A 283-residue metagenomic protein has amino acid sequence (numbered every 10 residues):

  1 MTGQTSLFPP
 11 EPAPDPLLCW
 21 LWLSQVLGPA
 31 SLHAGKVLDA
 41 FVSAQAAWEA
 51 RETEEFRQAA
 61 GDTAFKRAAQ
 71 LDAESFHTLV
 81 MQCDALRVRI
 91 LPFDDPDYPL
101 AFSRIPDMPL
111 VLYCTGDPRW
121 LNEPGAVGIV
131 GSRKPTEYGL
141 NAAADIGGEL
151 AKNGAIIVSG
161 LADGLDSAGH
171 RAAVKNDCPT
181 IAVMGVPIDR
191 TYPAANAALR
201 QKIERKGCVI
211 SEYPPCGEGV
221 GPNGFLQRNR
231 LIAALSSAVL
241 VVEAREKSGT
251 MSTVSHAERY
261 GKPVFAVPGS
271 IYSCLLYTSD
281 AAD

Functional and structural regions predicted by a protein language model:
M1-P96, A266: Short, small/acidic-rich helices and loops at N termini and domain boundaries of DNA replication/processing enzymes
T2-P16, F93-S279: Glycine-biased, small-residue-rich flexible motifs in mid-sequence functional cores and linkers
A281-D283: Positively charged, low-complexity/disordered segments
